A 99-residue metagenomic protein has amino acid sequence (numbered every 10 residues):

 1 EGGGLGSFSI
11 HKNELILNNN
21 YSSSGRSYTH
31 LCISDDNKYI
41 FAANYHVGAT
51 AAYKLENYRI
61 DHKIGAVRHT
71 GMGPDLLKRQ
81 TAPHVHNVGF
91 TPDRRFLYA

Functional and structural regions predicted by a protein language model:
E1, A42-Y45, T91, Y98-A99: Conserved beta-strand positions in repeat-built beta-propeller and related beta-rich domains
E1-L15: Beta-propeller domains
L5, G48-A52, R94: Short, surface-exposed, charge-dense and proline/glycine-enriched linear segments
L15-N87: Asp-box/WD-like beta-propeller blade repeats and closely related beta-sheet repeat scaffolds
